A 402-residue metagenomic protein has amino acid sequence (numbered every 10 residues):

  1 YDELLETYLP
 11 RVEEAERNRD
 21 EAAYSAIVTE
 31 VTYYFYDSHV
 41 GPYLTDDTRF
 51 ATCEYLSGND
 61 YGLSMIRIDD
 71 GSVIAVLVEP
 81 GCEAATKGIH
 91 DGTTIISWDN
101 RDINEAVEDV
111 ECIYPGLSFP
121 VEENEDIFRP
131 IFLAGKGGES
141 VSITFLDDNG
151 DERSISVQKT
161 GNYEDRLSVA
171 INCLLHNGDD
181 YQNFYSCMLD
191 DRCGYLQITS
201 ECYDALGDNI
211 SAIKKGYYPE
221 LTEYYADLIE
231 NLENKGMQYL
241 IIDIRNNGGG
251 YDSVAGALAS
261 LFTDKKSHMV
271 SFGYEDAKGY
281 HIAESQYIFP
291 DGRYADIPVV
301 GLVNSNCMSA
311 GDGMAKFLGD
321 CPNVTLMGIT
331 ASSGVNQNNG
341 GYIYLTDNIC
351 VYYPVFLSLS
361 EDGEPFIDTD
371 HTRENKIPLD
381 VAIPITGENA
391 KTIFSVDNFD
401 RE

Functional and structural regions predicted by a protein language model:
Y1-L240, N246-G248, H268: Flexible, low-complexity junctional segments that flank or bridge functional domains
D180-E402: C-terminal "post-core" interaction segments
